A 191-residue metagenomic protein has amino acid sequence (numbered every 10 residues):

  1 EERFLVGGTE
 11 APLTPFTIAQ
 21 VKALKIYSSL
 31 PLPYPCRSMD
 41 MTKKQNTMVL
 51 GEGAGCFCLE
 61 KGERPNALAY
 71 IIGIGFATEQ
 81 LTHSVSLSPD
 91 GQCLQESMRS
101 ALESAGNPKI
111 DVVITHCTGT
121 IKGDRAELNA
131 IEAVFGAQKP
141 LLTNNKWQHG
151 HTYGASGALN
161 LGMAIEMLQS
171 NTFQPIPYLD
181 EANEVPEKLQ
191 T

Functional and structural regions predicted by a protein language model:
E1, A54-G62, L161-I165: Alpha-helical metal-binding/catalytic segments enriched in His/Glu/Asp
E2, P108-V112, Q138-K139: Short acidic capping loops at alpha-helix termini that bridge into adjacent secondary structure
L5-M41, Q45, I74-S88, C117-R125 (+1 more regions): Acyl-CoA/ACP chain-elongation machinery
L32-N107, D111-V112: Condensing-enzyme catalytic core mediating Claisen C-C bond formation in acyl metabolism
G62-E63, A133-G136: Short, conserved catalytic or adaptor-binding loops enriched in Gly and charged residues
M98, L102-G106, I114-C117, I121 (+2 more regions): Alpha-helix capping/termination and helix-coil
E127-I131: Charged helix-capping and loop-helix junction motifs
